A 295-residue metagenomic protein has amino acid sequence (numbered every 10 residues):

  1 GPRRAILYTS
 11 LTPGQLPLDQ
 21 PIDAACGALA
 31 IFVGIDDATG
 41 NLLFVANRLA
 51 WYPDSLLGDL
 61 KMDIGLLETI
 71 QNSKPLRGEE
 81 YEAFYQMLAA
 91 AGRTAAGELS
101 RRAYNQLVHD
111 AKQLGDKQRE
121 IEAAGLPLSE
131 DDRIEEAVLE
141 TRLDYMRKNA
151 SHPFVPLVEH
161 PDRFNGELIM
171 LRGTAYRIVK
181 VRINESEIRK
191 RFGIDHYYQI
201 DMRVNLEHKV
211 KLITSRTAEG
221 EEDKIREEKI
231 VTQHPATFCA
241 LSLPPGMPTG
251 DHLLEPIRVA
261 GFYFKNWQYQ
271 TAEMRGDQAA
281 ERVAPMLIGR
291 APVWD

Functional and structural regions predicted by a protein language model:
G1-D295: OB-fold and OB-like single-stranded nucleic-acid-recognition modules and their adjacent interaction interfaces
